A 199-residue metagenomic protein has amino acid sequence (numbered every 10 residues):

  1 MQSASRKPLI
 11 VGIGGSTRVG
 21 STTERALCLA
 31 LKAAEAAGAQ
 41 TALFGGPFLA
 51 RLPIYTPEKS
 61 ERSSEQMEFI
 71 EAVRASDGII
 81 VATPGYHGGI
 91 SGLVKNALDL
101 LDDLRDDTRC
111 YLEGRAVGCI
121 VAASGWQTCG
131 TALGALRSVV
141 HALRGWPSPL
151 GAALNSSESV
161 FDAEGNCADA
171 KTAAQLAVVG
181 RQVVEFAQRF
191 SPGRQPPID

Functional and structural regions predicted by a protein language model:
M1-D107, N166-D199: N-terminal beta1-alpha1-beta2 submodule of the flavodoxin-like/Rossmannoid cofactor-binding fold
L9-I10, T83-Y86, L112, C119 (+1 more regions): N-terminal hydrophobic or amphipathic segments with adjacent small-residue motifs that include Sec signal peptides
A42-I54, D106, C110-Y111, L143-A163: Mobile beta-alpha loop/short-helix "lid" or hinge segments that flank ligand
E113-S156, K171-A174: Short, glycine-/small-residue-rich phosphate/pyrophosphate-handling segment
